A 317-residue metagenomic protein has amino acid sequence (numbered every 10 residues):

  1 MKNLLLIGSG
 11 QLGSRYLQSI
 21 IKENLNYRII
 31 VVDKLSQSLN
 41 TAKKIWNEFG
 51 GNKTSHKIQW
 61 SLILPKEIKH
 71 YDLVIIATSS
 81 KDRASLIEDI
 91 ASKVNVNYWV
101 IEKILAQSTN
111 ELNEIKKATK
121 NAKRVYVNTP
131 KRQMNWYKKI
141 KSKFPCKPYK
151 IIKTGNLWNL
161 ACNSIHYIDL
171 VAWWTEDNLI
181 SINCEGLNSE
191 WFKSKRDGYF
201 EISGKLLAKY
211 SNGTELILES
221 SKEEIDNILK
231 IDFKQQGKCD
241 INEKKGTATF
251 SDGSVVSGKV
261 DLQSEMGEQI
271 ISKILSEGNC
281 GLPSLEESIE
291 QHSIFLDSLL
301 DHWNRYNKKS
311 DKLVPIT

Functional and structural regions predicted by a protein language model:
M1-N52: N-terminal Rossmann-like dinucleotide-binding module
V32, L73-T78, K273-T317: C-terminal helix-rich "cap/oligomerization" subdomain common to oxidoreductases
T54-L64: Short acidic-hydrophobic, aromatic-tinged amphipathic segments that line or gate anion-handling sites
L64-I68, L73-I76, V100-I101, L105-I168: A contiguous active-site-proximal alpha/beta segment in oxidoreductase catalytic domains
T78-S79, S220: Short glycine-/small-residue-rich Rossmann-like dinucleotide-binding loops
K81-E102: Rossmann-fold NAD(P) dinucleotide-binding segment
I151-D226, E286-E290: Rossmann-like dinucleotide-binding domain that binds NAD(P)(H)
R196-E201, K209-S272, N279-E286: NAD(P)-dinucleotide binding in Rossmann-like oxidoreductases
